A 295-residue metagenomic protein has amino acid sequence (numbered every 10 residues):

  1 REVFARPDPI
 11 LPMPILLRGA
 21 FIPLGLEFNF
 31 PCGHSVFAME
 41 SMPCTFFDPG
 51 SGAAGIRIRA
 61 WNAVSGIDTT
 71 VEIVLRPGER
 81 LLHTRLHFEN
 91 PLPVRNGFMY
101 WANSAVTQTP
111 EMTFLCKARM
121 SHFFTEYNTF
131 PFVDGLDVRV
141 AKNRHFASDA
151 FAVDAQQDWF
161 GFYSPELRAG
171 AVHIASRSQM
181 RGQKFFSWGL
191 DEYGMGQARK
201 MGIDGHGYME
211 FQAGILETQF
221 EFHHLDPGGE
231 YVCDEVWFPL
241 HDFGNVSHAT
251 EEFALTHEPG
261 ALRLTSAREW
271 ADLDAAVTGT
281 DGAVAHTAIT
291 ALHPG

Functional and structural regions predicted by a protein language model:
R1, I58-T109, D234-E235, H257: Acidic, contiguous internal or C-terminal segments within carbohydrate-active enzymes that form a structured patch used
R1, T45, L86, H224-L240: Short Pro-Gly-centered flexible turn/kink motifs
E2-P9, R80, P91-E230: A contiguous, surface-exposed recognition patch within enzymatic or periplasmic domains that forms
L26-R80, M195-E221, P227: Extended, loop-rich substrate-binding clefts of extracytoplasmic carbohydrate-active enzymes
N90-P93, H241, S266-E269: Short, acidic/polar linear motifs in exposed loop/turn regions
P93-Y100, V246-S247, D272-A276: Short, hydrophobic/aromatic beta-strand segments
P239-T250: Short, Lys/Arg- and Gly-enriched loop/turn segments at beta-strand edges
G260-A288: Beta-strand-rich binding/interaction modules
